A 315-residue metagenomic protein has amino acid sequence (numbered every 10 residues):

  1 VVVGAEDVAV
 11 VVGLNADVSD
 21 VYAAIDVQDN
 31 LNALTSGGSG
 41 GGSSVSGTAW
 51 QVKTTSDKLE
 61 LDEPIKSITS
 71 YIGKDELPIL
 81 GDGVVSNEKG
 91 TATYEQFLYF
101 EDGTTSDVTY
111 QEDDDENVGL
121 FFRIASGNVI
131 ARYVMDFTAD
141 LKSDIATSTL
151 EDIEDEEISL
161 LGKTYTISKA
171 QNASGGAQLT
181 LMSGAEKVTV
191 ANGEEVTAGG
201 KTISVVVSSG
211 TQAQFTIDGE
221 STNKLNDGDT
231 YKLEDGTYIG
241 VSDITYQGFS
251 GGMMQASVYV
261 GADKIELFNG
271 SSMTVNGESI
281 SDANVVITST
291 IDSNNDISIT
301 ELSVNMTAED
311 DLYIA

Functional and structural regions predicted by a protein language model:
V2-S19: Short hydrophobic beta-strand segments
A24-A315: Surface-exposed, beta-sheet-biased, low-hydrophobicity segments with strongly acidic/polar composition
